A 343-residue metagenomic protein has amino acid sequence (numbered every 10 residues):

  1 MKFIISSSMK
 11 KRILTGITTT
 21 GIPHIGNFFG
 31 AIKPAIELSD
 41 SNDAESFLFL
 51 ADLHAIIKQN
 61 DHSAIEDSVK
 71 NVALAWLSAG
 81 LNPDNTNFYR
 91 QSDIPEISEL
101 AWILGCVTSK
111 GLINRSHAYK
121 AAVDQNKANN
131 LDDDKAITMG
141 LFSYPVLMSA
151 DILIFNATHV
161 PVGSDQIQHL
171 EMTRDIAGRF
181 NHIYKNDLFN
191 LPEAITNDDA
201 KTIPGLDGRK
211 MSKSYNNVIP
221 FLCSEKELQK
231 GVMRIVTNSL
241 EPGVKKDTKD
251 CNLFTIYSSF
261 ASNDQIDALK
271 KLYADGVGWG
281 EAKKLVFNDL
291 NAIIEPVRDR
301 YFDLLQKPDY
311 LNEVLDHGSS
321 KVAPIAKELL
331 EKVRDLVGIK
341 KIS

Functional and structural regions predicted by a protein language model:
M1-S8: Short, Lys/Arg-enriched N-terminal segments with co-localized hydrophobic residues within the first ~10-30 amino acids
S8-K11, D309: A short, charged/proline- and glycine-enriched loop that marks the coil->beta-strand transition at the N-terminal
K10-A150, R298, F302: N-terminal Rossmann-like or analogous alpha/beta NTP/dinucleotide-binding catalytic cores that position adenine
I25-N27, Q168, R174-S343: Conserved nucleotide- and phosphate/pyrophosphate-binding catalytic cores in adenylate/nucleotidyl-handling enzymes
D43, K110-N114, I154-P161, A261-L269 (+1 more regions): Short helix-capping/linker segments at secondary-structure and domain boundaries
D61-S63, H159-G163, G243: Short, polar/flexible loop-turn hinges at active-site or ligand-entry regions and domain interfaces
E99-W102, R115-Y184, L188-P204: Classical nucleotidyltransferase
